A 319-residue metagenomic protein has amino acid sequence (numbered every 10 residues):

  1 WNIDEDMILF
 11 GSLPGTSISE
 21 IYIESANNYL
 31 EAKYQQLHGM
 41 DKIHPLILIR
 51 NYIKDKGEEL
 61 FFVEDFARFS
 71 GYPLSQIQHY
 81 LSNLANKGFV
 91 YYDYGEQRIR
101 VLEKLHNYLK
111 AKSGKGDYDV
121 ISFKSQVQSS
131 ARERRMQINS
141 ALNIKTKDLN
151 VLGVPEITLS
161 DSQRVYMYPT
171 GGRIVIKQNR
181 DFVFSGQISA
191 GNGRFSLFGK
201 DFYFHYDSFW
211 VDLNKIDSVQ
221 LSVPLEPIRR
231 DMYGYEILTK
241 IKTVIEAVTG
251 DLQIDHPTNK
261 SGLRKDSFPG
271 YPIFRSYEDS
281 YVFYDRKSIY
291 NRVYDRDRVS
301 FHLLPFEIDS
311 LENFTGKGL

Functional and structural regions predicted by a protein language model:
W1-L319: Structural signature for solvent-exposed beta-strand/loop edge elements and short helix-capping sites, enriched
